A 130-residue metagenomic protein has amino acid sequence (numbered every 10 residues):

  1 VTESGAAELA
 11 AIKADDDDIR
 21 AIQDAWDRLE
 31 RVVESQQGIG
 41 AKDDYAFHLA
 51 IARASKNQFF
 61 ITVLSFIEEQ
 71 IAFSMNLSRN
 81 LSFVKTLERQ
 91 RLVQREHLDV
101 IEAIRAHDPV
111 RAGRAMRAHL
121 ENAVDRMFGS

Functional and structural regions predicted by a protein language model:
V1-S78, E96-D99, R111-D125: Conserved amphipathic alpha-helical segments that form helical-bundle/coiled-coil interaction surfaces
R79-E88: Short helix-coil transition/hinge motifs at the ends and kinks of transmembrane helices, capturing the brief
I104-V110: Short acidic-aromatic low-complexity motifs
F128-S130: Charge-dense, low-complexity polyampholytic segments
